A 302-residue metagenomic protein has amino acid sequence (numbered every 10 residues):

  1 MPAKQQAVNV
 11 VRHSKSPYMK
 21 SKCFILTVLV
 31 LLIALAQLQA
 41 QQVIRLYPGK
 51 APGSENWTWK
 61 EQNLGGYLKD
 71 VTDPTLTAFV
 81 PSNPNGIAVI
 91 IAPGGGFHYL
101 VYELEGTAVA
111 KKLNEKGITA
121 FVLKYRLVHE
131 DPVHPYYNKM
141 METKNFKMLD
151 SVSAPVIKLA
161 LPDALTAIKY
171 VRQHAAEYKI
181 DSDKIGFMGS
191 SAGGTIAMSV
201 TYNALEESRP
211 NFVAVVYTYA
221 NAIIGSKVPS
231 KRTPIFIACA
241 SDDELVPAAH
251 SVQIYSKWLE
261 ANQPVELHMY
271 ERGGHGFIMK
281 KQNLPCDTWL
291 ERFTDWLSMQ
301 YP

Functional and structural regions predicted by a protein language model:
Q41-P84: N-terminal cap/lid segment of alpha/beta-hydrolase-fold proteins
G86-G95: Short beta-strand element of the alpha/beta-hydrolase
E103-F121: Short amphipathic alpha-helix adjacent to the substrate-entry channel of hydrolases
P135-A176, W289: Alpha/beta-hydrolase active-site loop
L159-K231: Primarily recognizes the serine-hydrolase "nucleophile elbow" in alpha/beta-hydrolase and SGNH/GDSL folds
I237-C239, D243: Short beta-strand/loop motif that positions the catalytic acidic residue of the alpha/beta-hydrolase fold
P247-S256: Short alpha-helix in the alpha/beta-hydrolase fold that links the catalytic acid
A261-P302: C-terminal catalytic histidine-bearing segment of alpha/beta-hydrolase fold enzymes
